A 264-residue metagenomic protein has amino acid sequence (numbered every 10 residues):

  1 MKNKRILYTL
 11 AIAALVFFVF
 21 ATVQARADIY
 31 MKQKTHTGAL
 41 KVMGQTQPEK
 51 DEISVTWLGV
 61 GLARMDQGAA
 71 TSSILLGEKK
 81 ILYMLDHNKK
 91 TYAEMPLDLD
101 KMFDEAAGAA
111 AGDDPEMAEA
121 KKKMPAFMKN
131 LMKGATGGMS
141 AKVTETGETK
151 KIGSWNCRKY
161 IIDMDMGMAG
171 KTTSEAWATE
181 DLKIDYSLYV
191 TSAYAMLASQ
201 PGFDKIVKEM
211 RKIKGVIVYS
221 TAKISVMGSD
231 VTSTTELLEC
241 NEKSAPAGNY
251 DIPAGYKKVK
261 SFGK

Functional and structural regions predicted by a protein language model:
K2-I12: Bacterial N-terminal signal peptides that target proteins for export
L15-Q24: C-terminal segment of classical bacterial N-terminal signal peptides
A25-K264: Extended soluble regions of mature proteins
